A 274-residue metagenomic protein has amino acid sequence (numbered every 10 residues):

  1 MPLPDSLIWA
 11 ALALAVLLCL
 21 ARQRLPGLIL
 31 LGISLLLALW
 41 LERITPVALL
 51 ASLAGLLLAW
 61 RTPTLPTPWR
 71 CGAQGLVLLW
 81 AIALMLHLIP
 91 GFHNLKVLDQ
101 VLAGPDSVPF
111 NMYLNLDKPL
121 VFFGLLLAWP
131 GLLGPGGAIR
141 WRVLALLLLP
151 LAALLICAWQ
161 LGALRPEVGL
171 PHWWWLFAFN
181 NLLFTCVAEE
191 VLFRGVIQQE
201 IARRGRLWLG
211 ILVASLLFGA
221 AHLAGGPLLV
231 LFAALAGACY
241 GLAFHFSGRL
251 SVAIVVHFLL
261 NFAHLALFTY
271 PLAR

Functional and structural regions predicted by a protein language model:
M1-L133, L265, P271-R274: N-terminal, membrane-interfacial amphipathic/helix-forming hydrophobic leader that caps and precedes the first
R24-G27, T67-P68, L170, W174 (+3 more regions): Membrane-helix interface segments
A48-G55, P119-F122, L176, N180 (+1 more regions): Hydrophobic core segments of transmembrane alpha-helices in multi-pass, intramembrane catalytic enzymes
G91-T185: Juxtamembrane helix-loop-helix connectors linking adjacent transmembrane helices in multi-pass membrane enzymes
I139-R140, V191-L212, L242-R249: Membrane-interface helix/loop boundary segments of multi-pass membrane proteins
P150-L155, L207-H222: Small-polar-interrupted transmembrane alpha-helices in polytopic inner-membrane proteins
V187, I211-S215, P227-R274: Functionally important transmembrane alpha-helices
V187-L192, V196-I197, I201, A220 (+2 more regions): Active-site His/Glu-centered metal-binding helix of metallohydrolases
